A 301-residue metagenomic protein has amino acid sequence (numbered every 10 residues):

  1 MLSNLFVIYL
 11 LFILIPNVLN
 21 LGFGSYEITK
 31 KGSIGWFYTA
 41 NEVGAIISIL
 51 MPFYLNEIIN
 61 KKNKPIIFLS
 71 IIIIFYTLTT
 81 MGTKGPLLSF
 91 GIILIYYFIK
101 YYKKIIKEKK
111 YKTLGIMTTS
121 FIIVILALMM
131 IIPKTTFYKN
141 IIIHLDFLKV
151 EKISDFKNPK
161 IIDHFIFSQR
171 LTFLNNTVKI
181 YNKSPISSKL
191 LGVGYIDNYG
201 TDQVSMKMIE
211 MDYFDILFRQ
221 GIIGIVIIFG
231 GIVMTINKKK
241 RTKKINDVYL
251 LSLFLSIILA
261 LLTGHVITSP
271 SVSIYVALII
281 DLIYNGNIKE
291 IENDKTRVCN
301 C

Functional and structural regions predicted by a protein language model:
L2-S25, Y38-K103: Alpha-helical transmembrane segments of multi-pass inner-membrane proteins
Y9-P16, I73-T79, I123-L128, F254-T263: Aromatic-anchored segments of alpha-helical transmembrane domains
F23, E27, I34, I161-Q220: Long extracytoplasmic/lumenal interhelical loops at the membrane interface of multi-pass membrane proteins
S33-S48, I209-D212, L217-G224, H265-V272: Membrane-interface micro-motifs in multi-pass membrane enzymes
N41-M51, L88-I92, I223-G230, S271-I279: Membrane-embedded alpha-helical segments of multi-pass membrane proteins, especially the transmembrane helices
N63-I66, I99-I106, Y111-K112, R219-I258 (+2 more regions): Hydrophobic transmembrane alpha-helices and their immediate junctions
Y101-N158, Y181-K183: A membrane-periplasm/extracellular boundary helix in multi-pass inner-membrane enzymes that assemble envelope glycans
Y249-A260, I267-C301: Transmembrane alpha-helices of multi-pass inner-membrane enzymes
